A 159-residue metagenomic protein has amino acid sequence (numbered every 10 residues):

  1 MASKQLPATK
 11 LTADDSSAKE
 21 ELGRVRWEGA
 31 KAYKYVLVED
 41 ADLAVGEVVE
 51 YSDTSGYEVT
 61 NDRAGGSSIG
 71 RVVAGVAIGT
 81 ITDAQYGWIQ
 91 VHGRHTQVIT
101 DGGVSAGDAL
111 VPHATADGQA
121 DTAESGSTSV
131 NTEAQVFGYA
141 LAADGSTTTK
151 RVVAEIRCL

Functional and structural regions predicted by a protein language model:
M1-L159: Glycine-anchored, exposed beta-strand/edge motif detector
